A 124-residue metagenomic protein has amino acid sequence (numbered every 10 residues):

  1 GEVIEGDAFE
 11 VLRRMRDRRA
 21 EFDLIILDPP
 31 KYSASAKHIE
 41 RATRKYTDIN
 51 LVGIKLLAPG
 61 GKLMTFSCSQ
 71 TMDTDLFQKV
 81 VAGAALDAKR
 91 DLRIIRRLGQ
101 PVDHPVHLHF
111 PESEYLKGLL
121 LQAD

Functional and structural regions predicted by a protein language model:
G1-I26: S-adenosyl-L-methionine
I4-G6, I25-P30, S35, F66 (+1 more regions): Generic beta-strand/beta-sheet core signal
R13, A34-I39, L63-F66, P105-V106: Short beta-alpha connecting loops at secondary-structure transitions that line or flank enzyme active sites
R16, T47-I54, A82: A structural alpha-helix within SAM-dependent methyltransferase catalytic domains
D17-R19, I39-A42, Q78-V81, H109-F110: Short, glycine/charged-enriched secondary-structure capping and boundary segments
F22-V52: Mobile active-site "lid"/loop adjacent to the S-adenosyl-L-methionine
L57-P59: Helix-to-beta-strand junctions that scaffold the AdoMet/dcAdoMet cofactor pocket in Class I SAM-dependent enzymes
K62-D124: C-terminal catalytic and target-recognition region of SAM-dependent MTase-like enzymes, primarily methyltransferases
